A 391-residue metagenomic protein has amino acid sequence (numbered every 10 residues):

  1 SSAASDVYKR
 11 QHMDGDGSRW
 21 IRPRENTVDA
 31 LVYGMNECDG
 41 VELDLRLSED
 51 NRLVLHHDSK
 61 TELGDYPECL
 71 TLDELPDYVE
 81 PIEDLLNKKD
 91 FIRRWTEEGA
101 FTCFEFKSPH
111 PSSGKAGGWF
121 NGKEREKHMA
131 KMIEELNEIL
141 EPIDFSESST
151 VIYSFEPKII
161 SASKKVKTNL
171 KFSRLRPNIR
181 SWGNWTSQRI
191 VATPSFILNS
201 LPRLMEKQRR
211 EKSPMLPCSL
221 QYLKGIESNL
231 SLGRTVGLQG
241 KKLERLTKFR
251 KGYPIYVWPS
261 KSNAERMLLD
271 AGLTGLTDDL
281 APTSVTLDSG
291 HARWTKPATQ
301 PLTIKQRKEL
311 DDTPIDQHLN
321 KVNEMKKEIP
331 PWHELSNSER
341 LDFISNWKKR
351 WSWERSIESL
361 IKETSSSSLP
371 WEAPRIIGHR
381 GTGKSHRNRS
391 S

Functional and structural regions predicted by a protein language model:
S5-S391: Phosphate-group recognition and catalysis centered on beta-loop-alpha active-site segments
